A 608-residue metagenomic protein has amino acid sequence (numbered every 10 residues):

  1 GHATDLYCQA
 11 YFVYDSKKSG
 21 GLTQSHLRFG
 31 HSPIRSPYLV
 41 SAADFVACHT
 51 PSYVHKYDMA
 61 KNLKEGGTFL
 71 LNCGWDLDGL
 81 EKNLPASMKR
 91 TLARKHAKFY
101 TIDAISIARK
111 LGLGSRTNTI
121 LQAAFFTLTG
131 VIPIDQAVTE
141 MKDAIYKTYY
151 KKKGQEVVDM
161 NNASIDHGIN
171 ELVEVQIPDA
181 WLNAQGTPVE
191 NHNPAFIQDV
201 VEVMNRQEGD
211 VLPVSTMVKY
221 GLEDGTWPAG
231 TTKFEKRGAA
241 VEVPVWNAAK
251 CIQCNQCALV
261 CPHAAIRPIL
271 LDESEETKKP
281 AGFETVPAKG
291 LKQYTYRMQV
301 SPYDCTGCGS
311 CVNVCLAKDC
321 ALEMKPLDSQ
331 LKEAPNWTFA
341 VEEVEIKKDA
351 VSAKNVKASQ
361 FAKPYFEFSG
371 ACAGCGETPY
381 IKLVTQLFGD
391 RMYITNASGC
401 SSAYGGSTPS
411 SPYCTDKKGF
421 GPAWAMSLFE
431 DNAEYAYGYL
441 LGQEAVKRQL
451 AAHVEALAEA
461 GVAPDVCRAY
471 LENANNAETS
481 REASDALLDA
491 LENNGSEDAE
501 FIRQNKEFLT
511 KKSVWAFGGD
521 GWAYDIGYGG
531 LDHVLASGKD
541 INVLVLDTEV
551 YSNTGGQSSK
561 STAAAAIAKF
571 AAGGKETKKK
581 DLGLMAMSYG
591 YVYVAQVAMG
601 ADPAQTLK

Functional and structural regions predicted by a protein language model:
G1-R206, E275-P280, A564-A568: Active-site cofactor/cluster-binding pocket
S16-G21, P37-S41, K61-L63, T91-R94 (+6 more regions): Solvent-exposed alpha-helices and their adjacent loops that cap or buttress functional pockets in soluble metabolic
G20-T23, D58-M59, L80-L84, L111-L113 (+13 more regions): Short acidic, glycine/serine/threonine-rich loops at helix termini
I34-P37, S41, A108-G112, I132 (+13 more regions): Alpha-helix capping and helix-loop boundary segments enriched in small/acidic/polar residues
T68, D78-A93, A334-V351, P412-A423 (+1 more regions): Acidic, Ser/Thr-rich peripheral helices and adjacent loops at domain boundaries
T68-G74, A397, V543-D547: Short internal beta-strands
A137, M141, K153-C305, V312-Y393 (+2 more regions): Ferredoxin-type iron-sulfur electron-transfer modules and their immediate structural context
V344, Y404-G405, C414, G495-S496 (+1 more regions): Thiamine diphosphate
